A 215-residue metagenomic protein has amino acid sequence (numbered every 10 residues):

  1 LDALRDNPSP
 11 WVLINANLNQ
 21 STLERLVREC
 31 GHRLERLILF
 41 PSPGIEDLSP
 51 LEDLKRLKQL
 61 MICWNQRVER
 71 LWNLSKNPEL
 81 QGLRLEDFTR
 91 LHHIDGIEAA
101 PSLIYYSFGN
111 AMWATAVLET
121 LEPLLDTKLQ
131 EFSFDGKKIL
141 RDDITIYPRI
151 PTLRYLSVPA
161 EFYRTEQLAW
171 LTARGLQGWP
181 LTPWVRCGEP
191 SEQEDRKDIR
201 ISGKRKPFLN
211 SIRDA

Functional and structural regions predicted by a protein language model:
L1-E46, P50-A215: Concave beta-strand-loop units of leucine-rich repeat
